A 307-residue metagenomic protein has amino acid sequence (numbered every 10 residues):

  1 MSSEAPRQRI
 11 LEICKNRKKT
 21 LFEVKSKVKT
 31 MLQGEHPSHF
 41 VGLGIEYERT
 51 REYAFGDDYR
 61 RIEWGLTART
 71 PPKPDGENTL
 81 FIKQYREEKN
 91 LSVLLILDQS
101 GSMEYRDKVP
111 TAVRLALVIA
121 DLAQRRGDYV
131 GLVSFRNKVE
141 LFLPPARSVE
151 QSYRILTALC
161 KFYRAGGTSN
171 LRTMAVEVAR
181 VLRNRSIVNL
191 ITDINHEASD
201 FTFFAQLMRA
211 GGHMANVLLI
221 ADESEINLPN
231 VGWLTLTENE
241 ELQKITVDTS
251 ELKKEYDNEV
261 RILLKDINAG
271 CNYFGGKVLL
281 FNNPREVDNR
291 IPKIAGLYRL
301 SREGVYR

Functional and structural regions predicted by a protein language model:
M1-H39, R49-R60, L66-P71, I82-P110 (+2 more regions): Exposed, interaction-prone extracellular/peripheral surfaces
V41-G44: A positional/architectural concept
K73-E77: Radical SAM/AdoMet-radical enzyme domain recognition
